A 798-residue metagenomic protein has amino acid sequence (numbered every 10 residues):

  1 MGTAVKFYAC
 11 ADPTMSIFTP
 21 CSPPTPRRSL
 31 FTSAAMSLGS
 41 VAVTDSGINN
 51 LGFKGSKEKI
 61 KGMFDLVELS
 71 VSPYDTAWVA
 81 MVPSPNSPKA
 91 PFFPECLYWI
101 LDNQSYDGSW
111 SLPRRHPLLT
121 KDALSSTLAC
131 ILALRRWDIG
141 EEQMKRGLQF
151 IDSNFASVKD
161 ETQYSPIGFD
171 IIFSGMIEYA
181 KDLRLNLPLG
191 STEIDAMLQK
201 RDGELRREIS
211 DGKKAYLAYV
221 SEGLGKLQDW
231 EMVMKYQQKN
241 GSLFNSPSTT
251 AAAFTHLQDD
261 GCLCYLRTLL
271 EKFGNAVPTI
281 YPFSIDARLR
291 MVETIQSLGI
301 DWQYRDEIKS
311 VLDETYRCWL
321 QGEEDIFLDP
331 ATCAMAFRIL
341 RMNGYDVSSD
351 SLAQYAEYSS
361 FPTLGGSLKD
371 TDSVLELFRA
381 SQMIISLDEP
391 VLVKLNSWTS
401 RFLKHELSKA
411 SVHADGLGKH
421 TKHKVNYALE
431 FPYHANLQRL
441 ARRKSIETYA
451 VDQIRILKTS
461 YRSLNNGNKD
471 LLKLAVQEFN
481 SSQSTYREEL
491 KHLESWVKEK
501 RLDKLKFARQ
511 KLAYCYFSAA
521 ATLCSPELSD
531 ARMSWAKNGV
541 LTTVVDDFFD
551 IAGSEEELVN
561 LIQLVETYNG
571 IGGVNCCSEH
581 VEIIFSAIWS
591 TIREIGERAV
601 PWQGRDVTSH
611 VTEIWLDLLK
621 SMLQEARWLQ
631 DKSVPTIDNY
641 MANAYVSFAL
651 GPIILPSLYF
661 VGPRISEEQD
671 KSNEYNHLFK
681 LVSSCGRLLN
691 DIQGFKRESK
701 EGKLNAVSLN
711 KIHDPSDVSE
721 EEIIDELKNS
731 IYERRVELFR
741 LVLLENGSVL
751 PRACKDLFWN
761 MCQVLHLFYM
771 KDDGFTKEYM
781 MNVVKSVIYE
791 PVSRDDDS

Functional and structural regions predicted by a protein language model:
M1-S798: Terpene synthase/cyclase
